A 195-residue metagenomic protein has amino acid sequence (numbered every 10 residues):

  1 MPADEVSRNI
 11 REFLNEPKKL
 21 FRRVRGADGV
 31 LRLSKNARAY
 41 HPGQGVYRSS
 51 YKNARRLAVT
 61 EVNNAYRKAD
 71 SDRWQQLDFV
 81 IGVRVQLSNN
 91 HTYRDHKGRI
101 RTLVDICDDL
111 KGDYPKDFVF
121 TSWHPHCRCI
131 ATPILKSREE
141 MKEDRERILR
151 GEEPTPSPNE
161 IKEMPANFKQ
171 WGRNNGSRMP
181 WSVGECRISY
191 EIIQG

Functional and structural regions predicted by a protein language model:
M1-H124, P133-G195: Domain-core detector
